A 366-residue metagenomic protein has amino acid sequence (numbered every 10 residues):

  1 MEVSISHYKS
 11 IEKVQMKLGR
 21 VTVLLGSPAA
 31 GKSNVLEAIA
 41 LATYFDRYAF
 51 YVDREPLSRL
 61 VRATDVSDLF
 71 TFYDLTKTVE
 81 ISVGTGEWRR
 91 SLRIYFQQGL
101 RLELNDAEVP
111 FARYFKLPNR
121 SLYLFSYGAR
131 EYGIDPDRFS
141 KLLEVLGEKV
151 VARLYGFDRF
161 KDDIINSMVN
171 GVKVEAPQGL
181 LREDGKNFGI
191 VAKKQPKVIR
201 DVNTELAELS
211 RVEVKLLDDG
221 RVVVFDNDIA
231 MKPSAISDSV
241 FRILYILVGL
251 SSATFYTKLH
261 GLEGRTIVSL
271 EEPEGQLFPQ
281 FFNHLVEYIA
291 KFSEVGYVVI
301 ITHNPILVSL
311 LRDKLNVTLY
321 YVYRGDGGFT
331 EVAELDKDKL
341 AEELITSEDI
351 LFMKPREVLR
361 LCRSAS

Functional and structural regions predicted by a protein language model:
M1-F45: Pre-Walker A-like glycine/lysine-rich segment at the N-terminus of P-loop NTPase domains
E2-S4, Y44-R265, G328-A341, S347-S366: Phosphate-coordinating catalytic segments in nucleotide- and nucleic-acid-processing enzymes
K17-L18, L262-G264, S293-V295: Short loop/turn elements that form and flank the Walker-type P-loop nucleotide-binding site in RecA-like NTPase cores
I39, L244-L247, I289: Short amphipathic C-terminal alpha-helix that caps PH/PH-like domains
Y73, Q280-S366: C-terminal lobe/lid and adjacent interdomain/linker elements of RecA-like ASCE P-loop ATPase modules
I267-S269: Walker B motif beta-strand of ABC-family P-loop ATPases
E271-P273: Walker B catalytic acidic pair
G275-P279: Conserved D-loop-proximal element of ABC-family nucleotide-binding domains
